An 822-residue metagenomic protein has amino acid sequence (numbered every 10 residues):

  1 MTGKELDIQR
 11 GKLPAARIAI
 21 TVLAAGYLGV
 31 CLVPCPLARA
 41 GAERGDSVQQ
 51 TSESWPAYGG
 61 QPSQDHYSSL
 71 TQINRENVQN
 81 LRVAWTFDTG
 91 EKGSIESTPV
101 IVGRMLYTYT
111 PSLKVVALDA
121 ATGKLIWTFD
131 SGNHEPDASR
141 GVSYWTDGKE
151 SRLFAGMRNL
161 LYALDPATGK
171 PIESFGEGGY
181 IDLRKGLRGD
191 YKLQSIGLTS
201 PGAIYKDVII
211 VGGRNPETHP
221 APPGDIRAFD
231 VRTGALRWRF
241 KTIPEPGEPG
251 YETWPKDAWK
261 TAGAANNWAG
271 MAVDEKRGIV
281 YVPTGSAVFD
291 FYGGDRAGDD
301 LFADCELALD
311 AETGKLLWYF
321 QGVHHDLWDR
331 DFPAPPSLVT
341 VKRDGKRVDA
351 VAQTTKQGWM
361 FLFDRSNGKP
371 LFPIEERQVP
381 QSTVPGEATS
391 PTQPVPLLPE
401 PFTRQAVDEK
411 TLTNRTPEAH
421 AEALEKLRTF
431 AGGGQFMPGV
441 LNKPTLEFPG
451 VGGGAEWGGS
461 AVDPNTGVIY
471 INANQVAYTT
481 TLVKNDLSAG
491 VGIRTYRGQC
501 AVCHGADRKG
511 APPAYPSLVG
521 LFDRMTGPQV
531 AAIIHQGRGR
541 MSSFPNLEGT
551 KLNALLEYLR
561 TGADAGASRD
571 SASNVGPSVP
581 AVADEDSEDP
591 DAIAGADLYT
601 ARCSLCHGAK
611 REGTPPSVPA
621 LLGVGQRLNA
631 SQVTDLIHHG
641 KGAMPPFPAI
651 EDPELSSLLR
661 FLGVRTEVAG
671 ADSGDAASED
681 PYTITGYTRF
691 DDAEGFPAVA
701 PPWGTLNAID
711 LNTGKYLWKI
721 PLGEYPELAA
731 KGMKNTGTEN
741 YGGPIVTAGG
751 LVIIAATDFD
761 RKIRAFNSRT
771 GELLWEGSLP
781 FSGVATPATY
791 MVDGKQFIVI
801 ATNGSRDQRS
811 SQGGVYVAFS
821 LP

Functional and structural regions predicted by a protein language model:
M1-A16: N-terminal secretory signal peptides that target proteins for export/translocation
A19-P34: Bacterial N-terminal signal peptides
L37-T71, P385, S390-L424, D672-T683: N-terminal pre-domain segments of enzymes
E43-E91, T98-I101, L706-N707: Mature N-terminal segment immediately following signal peptide/propeptide cleavage in secreted/periplasmic
W55-G59, S94-S112, P136-L161, Q194-P220 (+8 more regions): Repeat-blade elements of multi-bladed beta-propeller folds
N77-G90, V115-E135, G148, L161-L193 (+13 more regions): Extracytoplasmic/lumenal domain signature
G197, I279, R494-A567, P590 (+2 more regions): Extracytoplasmic electron-transfer domains, predominantly the class I c-type cytochrome c fold
A477-T495, A511, A563-L598, T614: Electrostatic cytochrome c docking/interface patches
